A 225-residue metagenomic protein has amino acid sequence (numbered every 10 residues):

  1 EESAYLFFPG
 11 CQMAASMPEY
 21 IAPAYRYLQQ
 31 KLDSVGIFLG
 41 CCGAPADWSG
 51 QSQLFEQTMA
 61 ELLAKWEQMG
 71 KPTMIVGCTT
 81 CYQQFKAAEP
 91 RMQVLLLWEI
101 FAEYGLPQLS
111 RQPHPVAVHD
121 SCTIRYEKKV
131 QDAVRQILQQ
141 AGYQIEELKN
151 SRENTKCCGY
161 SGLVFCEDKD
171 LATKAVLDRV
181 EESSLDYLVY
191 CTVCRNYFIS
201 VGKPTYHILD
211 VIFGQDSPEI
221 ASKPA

Functional and structural regions predicted by a protein language model:
E1-A225: Iron-sulfur cluster-binding electron-transfer modules in prokaryotic oxidoreductases
